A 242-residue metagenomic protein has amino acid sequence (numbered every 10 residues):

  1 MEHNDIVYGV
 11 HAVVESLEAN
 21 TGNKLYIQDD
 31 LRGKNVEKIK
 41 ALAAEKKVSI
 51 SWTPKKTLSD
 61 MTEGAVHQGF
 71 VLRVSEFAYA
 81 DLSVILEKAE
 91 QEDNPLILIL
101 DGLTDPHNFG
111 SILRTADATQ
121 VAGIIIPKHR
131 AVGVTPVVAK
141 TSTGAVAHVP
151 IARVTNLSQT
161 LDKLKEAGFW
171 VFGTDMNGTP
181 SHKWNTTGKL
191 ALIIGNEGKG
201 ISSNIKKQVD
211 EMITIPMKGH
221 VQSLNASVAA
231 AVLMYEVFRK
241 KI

Functional and structural regions predicted by a protein language model:
M1-E87: N-terminal positively charged helical leader segments and presequences
D5, Q28, D101-G102, P127 (+4 more regions): Glycine- and other small-residue-rich loops at beta-strand/loop junctions that grip anionic moieties
E15, T21, E87-T179: RNA substrate-binding interface of SAM-dependent RNA methyltransferases
A19, K140-A145, K206-I242: Structured adenosyl-cofactor binding patch, chiefly the S-adenosyl-L-methionine
D30-R32, K56, H129-A131, E197-K199 (+1 more regions): Short, acidic/turn-prone active-site loops that include or flank metal/cofactor- and phosphate-binding residues
S51-P54, P150-N156, I213: Short acidic-hydrophobic, aromatic-tinged amphipathic segments that line or gate anion-handling sites
F172-V221, N225: Active-site/ligand-binding-proximal alpha/beta "capping" segment
